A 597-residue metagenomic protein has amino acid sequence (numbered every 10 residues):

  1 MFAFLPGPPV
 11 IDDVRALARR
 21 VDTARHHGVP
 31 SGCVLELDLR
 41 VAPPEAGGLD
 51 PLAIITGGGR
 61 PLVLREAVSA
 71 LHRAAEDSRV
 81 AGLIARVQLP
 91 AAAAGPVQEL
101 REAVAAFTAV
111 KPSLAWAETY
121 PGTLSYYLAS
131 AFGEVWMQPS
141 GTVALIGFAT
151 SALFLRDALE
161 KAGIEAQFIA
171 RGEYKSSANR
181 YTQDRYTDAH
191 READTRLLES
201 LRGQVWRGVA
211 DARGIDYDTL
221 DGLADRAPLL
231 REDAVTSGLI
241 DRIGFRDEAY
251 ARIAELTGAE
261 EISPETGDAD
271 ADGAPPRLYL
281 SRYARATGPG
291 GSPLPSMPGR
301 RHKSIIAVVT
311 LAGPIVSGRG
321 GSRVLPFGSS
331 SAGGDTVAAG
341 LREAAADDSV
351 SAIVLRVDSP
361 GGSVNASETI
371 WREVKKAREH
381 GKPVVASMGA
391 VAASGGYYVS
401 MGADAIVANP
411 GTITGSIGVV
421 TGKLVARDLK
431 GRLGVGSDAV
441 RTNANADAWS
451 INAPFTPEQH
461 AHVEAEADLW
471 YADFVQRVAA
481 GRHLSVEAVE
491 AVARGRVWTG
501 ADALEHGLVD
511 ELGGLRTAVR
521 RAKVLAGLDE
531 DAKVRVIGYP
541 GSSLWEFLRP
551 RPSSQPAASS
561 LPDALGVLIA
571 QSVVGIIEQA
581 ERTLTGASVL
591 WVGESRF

Functional and structural regions predicted by a protein language model:
M1-E76, R86-Q88, S140, A149-R231 (+6 more regions): Intrinsically disordered, low-complexity segments enriched in small/flexible residues
V34-L153, P298-L429: Cleft-lining beta-strand/loop regions that shape enzyme active-site pockets
F107-W116, W206, G214-D218, R378-A386 (+2 more regions): Short beta-strand/loop segments at the ligand-binding rim of alpha/beta enzyme cores
L114-T123, Y174, L223-R226, S387-A393 (+2 more regions): Glycine-rich beta-to-alpha transition loops that act as phosphate-gripper elements at the mouths of alpha/beta enzyme
G133-E134, D241-R242, A352, D404-A405 (+4 more regions): Well-ordered beta-strand positions
P410-G418, D447-H462: Short beta-alpha connecting loops at secondary-structure transitions that line or flank enzyme active sites
A426-D438, T442, I451-N452: Conserved phosphate-handling catalytic cores of large alpha/beta enzymes
F455, H460-R482: Alpha-helical coiled-coil heptad-repeat segments
